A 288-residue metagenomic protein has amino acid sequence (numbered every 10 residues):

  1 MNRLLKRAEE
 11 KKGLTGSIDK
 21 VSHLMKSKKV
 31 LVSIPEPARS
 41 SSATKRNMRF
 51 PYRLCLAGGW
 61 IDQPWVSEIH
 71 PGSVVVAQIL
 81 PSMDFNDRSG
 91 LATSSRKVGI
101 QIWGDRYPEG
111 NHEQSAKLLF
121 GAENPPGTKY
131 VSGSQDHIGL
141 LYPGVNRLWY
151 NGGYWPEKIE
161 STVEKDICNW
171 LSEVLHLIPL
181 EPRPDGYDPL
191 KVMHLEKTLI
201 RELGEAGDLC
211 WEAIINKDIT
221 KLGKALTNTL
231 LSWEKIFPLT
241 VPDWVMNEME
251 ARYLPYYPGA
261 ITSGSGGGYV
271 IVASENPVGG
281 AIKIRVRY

Functional and structural regions predicted by a protein language model:
M1-S94, G104-V131, Q135-S265, I271-Y288: C-terminal nucleotide
S95-G99: Conserved N-proximal alpha/beta basic substrate-recognition cap immediately N-terminal to, or forming the N-lobe
